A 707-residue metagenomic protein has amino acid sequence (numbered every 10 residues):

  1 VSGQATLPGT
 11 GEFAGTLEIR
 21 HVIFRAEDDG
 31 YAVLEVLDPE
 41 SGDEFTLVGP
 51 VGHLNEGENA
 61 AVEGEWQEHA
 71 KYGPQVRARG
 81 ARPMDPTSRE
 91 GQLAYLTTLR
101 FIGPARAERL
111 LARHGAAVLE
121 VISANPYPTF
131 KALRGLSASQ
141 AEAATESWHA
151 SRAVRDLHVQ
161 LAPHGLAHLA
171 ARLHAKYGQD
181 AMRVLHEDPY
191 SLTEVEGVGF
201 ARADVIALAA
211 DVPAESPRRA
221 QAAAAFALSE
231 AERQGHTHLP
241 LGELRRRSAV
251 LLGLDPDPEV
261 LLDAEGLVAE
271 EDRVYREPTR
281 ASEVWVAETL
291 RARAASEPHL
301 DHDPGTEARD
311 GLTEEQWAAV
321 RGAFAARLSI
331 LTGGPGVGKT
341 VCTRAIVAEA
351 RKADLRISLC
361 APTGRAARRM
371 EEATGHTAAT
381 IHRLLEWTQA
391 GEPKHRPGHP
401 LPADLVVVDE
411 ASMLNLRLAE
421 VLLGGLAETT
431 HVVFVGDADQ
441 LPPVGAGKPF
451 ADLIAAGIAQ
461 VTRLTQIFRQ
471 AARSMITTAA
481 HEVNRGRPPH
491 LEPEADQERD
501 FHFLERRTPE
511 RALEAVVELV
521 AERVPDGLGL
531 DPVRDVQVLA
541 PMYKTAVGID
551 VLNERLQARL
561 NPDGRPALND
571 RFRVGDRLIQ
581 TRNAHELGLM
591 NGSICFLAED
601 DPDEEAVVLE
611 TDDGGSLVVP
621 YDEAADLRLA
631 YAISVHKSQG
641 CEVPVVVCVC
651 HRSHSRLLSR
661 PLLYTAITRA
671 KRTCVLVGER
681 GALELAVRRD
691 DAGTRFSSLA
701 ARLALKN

Functional and structural regions predicted by a protein language model:
V1-L300, N707: Accessory, non-ATPase domains that flank or precede helicase/AAA+ motor cores in DNA-metabolism machines
G57-A60, L355, A403, E428-H431 (+5 more regions): Short glycine-/polar-rich loops that comprise or flank the Walker A/P-loop and associated switch/sensor motifs
G57-N59, G575, G592: Loop/turn positions that initiate beta-strands
E68-A78, H585-S593, H654-L658: Short, Lys/Arg- and Gly-enriched loop/turn segments at beta-strand edges
H238, S329-D496: ASCE P-loop NTPase helicase motor core
D310-A325: N-terminal pre-P-loop "Q-motif" helix
K339, A438-L587, A598, K706-N707: Conserved helicase motor core of P-loop NTPases
R485, Q580, S593-N707: C-terminal accessory regions
